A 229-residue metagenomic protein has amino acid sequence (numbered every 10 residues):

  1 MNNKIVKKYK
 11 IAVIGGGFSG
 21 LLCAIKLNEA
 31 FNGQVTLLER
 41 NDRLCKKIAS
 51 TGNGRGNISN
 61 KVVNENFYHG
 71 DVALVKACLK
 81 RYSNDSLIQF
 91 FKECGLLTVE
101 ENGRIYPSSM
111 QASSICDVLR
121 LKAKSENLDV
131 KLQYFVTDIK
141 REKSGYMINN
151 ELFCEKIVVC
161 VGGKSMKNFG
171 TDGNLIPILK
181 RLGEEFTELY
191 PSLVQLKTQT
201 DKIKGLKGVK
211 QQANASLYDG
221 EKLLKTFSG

Functional and structural regions predicted by a protein language model:
I5-S19: Beta1/beta-strand and adjacent pyrophosphate-binding region of the FAD-binding site in flavoprotein oxidoreductases
I11, G33-V35, T98, I157 (+1 more regions): Hydrophobic anchor at the start of a short beta-strand that flanks the dinucleotide cofactor-binding loop
A12-I14, N28-N53: Glycine-rich FAD pyrophosphate-binding loop
G20-C23, V161: Short glycine/serine/threonine-rich phosphate/pyrophosphate-binding segments that cradle anionic phosphate groups
G52-N102: Glycine-rich active-site loop/strand segments that organize a redox cofactor
V75-S83, N102-L121, K164-T171: Short beta-strand to alpha-helix junction loop
S114, L121-G229: Predominantly flavin-linked oxidoreductase catalytic cores and closely associated redox partners
